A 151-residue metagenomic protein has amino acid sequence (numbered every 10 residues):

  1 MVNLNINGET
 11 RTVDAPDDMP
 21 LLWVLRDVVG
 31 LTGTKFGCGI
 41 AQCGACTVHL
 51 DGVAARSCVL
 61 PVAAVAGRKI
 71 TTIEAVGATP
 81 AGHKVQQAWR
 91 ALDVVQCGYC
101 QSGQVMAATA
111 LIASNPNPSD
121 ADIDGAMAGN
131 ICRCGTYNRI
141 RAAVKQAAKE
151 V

Functional and structural regions predicted by a protein language model:
M1-V151: Signature of N-terminal electron-transfer/Fe-S-associated modules in redox systems
